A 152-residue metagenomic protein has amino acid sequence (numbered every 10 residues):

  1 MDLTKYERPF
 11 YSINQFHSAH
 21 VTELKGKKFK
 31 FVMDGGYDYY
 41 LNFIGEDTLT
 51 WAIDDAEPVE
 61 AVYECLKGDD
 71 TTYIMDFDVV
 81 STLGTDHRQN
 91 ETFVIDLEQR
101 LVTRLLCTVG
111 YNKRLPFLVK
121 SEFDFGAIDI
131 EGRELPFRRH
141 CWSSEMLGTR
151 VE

Functional and structural regions predicted by a protein language model:
D2-Y37, E134-E152: Tryptophan-anchored aromatic micro-motifs
Y6, Y11, Y37-Y40, Y63 (+2 more regions): Sequence-level detector for tyrosine residue identity
T22, D34-G36, A56-V59, T85-R88: Short solvent-exposed loop/turn micro-motifs enriched in small/polar/acidic residues
E23-K30, E46-T50, D70-D76, V151: Short, hydrophobic/aromatic-rich segments at coil-to-beta transitions
F31-M33, F43-G45, I53, D76-V79 (+1 more regions): Surface-exposed beta-strand edges and flanking loops
G36-K67, E152: N-terminal glycine/threonine-rich, aromatic-flanked beta-hairpin/loop signature
A61-V80: Short, intrinsically disordered low-complexity segments
I74-R150: Beta-sheet ligand-binding and adhesion/scaffold domains
